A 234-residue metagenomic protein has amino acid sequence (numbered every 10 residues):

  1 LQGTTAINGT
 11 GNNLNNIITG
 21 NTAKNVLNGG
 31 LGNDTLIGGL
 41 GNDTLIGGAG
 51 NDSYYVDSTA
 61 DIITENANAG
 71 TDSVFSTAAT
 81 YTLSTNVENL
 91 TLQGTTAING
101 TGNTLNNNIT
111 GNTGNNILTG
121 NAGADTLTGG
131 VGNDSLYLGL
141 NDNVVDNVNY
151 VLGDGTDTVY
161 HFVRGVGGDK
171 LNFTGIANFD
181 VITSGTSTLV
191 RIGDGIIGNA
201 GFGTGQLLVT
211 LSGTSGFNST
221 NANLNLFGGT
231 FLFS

Functional and structural regions predicted by a protein language model:
Q2-T10, L31-N33, N42, Q93-A97: Thr-biased low-complexity repeat/linker tracts and other Thr-enriched repetitive architectures
G3, D57, S76, I192-D194 (+1 more regions): Pocket-edge structural micro-motifs
T5, T80-Y81, T96, I196 (+1 more regions): Active-site/binding-pocket entry motifs
G9-T10, N99-G102, L189-I192: Short, solvent-exposed polar/charged micro-motifs at secondary-structure junctions
N15-T82, I98-T101, N106-T186: Acidic, glycine-rich calcium-binding repeat modules characteristic of RTX/beta-roll and related beta-solenoid repeat
T183-S234: Low-complexity acidic/polar repeat-biased segments
